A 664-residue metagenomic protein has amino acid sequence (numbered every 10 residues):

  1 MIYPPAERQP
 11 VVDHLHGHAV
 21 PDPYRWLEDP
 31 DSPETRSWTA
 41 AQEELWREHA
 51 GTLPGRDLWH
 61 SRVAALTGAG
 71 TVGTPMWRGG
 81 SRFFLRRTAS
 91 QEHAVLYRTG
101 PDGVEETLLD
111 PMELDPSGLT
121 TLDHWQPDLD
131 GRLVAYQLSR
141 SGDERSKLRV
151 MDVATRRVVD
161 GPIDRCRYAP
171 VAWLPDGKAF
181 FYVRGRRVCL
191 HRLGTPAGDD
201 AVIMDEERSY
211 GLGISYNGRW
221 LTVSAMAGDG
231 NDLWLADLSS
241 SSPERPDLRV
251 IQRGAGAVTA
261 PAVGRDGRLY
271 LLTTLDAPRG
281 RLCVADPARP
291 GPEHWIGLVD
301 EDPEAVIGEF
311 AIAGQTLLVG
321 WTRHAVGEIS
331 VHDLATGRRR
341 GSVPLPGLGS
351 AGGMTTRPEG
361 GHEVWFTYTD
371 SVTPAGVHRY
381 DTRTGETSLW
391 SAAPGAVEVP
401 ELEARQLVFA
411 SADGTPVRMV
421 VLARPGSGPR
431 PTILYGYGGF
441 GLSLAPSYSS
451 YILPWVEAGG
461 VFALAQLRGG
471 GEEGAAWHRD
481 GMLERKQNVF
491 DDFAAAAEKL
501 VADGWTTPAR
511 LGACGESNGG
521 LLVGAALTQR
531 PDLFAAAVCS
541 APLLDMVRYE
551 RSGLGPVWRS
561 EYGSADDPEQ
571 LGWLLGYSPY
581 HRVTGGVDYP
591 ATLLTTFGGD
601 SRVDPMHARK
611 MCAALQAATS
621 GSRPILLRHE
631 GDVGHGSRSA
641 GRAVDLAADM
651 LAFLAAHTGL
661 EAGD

Functional and structural regions predicted by a protein language model:
P4-E43: Mature N-terminal segment immediately following signal peptide/propeptide cleavage in secreted/periplasmic
P33-P127, Q137, S209-G264, G297 (+8 more regions): Non-catalytic accessory segments flanking enzyme active sites
R98-T99, R149-V153, V188-G194, L235-L238 (+2 more regions): Beta-propeller blade signature
E105-H124, A135-L138, G142-C189, G198-D205: Asp-box/WD-like beta-propeller blade repeats and closely related beta-sheet repeat scaffolds
P111, A154-D164, T195-E206, S241-Q252 (+2 more regions): Blade-edge beta-strand/turn elements of extracellular beta-propeller and related beta-sheet repeat scaffolds
M112-W125, L138-D143, R157-D160, T382-E386 (+5 more regions): Cap/lid segment of the alpha/beta-hydrolase catalytic domain
R208-G280, A285-E293, D300-D302, G308 (+2 more regions): Long hydrophobic segments that form regular secondary structure
L467-D664: Active-site-proximal cap/loop segments of hydrolase catalytic domains
